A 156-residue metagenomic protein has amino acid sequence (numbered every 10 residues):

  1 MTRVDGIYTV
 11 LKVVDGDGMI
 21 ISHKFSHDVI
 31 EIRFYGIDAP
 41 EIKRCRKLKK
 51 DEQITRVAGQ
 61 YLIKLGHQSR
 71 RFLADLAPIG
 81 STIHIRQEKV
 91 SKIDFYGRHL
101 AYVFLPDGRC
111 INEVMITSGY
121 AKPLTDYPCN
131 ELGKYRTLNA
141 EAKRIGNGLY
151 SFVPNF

Functional and structural regions predicted by a protein language model:
M1-F156: Small beta-barrel nucleic-acid-binding modules, primarily SNase/OB-fold domains and secondarily Tudor-like barrels
